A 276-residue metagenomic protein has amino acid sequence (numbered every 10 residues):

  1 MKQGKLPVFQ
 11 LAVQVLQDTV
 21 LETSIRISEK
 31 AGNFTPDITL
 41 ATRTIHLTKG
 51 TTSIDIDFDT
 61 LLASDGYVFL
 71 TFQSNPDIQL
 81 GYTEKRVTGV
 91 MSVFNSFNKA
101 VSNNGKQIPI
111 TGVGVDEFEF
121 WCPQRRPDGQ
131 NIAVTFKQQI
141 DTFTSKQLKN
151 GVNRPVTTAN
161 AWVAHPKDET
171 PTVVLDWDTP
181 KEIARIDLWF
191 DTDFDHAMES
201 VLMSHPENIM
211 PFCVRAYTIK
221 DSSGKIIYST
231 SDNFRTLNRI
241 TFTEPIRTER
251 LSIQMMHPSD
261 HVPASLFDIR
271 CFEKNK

Functional and structural regions predicted by a protein language model:
M1-Q3, A12-D18, E22-G32, D77-F97 (+2 more regions): Aromatic, loop-rich ligand-recognition surfaces of beta-strand-rich domains
F9: Bacterial carbohydrate/catabolite-sensing allosteric modules
P36-G50, K225-F234: Solvent-exposed serine/threonine-rich low-complexity stretches and specific carbohydrate-binding patches
T51, D65-G66, Q138, V152 (+1 more regions): Disordered, low-complexity tails and leader-like regions
S53-S92: Short, well-structured beta-strand segments enriched in hydrophobic/aromatic residues within extracellular or lumenal
G89-N150, H165: PGST-rich, cysteine-poor low-complexity/disordered linker and tail segments that act as flexible spacers
